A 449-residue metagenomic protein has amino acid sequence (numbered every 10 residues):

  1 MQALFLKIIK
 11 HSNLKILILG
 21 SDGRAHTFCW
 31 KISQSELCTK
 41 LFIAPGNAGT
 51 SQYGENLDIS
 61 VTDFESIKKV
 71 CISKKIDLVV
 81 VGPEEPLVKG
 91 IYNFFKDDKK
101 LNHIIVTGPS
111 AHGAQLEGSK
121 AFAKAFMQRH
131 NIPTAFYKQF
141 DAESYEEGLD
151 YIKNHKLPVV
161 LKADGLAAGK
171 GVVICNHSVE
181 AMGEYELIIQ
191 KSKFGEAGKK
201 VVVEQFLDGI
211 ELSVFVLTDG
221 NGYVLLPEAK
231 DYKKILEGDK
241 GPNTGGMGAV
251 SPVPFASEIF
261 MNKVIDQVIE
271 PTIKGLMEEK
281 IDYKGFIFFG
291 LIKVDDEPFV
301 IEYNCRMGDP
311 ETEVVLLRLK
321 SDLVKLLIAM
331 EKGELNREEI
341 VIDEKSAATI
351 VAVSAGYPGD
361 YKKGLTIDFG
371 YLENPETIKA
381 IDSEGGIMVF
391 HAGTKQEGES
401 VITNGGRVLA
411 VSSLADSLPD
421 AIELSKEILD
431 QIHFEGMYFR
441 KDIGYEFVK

Functional and structural regions predicted by a protein language model:
L6-P109: ATP-binding N-terminal substructure of ATP-dependent carboxylate-amine bond-forming enzymes
I9, Q34, G49-S51, R129-N131 (+12 more regions): Solvent-exposed alpha-helices and their adjacent loops that cap or buttress functional pockets in soluble metabolic
L17-I18, H103, L116-V202, P254-E270: Active-site nucleotide/adenylate-binding loops and adjacent lid/helix of ATP-dependent enzymes
G171-T312: Internal nucleotide-binding/catalytic subdomain
I265-I287, N304-D382: Active-site "cap" helix and flanking loop/linker of ATP-utilizing ligase/carboxylase catalytic domains
I367-N404: Generic long, charged, amphipathic alpha-helical segments
T403-K449: Generic C-terminus detector
